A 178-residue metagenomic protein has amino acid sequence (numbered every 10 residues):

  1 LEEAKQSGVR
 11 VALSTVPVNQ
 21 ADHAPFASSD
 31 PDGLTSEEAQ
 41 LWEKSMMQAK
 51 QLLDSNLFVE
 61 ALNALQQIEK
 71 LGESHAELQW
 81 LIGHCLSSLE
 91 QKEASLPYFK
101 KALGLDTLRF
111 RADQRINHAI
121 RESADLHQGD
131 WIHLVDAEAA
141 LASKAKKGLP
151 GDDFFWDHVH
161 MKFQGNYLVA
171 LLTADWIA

Functional and structural regions predicted by a protein language model:
L1-E122, A137-D152, A178: Serine-dependent acyl-ester chemistry module
H127: Acidic donor-binding segment of Leloir-type glycosyltransferases
I132: Short, conserved active-site loop motifs that form the nucleotide-linked donor/cofactor pocket
D153-H158: Short beta-alpha connecting loops at secondary-structure transitions that line or flank enzyme active sites
M161-Q164: Accessory beta->alpha helical hairpin/"wing" motif in late/C-terminal subdomains of nucleic-acid enzymes
V169-I177: Short amphipathic C-terminal alpha-helix that caps PH/PH-like domains
